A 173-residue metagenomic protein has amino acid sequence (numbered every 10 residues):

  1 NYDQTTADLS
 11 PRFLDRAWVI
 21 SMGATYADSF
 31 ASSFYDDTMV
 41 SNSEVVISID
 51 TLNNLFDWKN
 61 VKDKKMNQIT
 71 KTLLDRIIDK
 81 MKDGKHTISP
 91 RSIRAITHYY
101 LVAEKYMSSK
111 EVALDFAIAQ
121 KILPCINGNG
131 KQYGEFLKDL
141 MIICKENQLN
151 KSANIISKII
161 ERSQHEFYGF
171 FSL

Functional and structural regions predicted by a protein language model:
N1-L173: C-terminal regulatory/interaction module of P-loop NTP-utilizing enzymes
